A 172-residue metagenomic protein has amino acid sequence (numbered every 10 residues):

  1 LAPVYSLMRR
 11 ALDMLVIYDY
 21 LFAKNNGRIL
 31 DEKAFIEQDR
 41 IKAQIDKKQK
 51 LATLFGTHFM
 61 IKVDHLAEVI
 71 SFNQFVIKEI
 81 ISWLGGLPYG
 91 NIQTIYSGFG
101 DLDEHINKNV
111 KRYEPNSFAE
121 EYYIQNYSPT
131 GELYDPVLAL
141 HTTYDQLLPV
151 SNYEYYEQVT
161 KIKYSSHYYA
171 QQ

Functional and structural regions predicted by a protein language model:
L1-A2, Q172: Functionally engaged cysteine thiol sites
A2-T130: Accessory cap/linker subdomain of secreted extracellular hydrolases
G85, D135, L148: Functionally constrained cores in energy, signaling, and assembly domains
D103, L133, L147, S165-H167: Extracytoplasmic low-complexity repetitive segments enriched in small/polar residues
D135, K161-Q172: Catalytic histidine neighborhood in serine/cysteine hydrolases with alpha/beta-hydrolase-type architecture
L138-H141: Short beta-strand/loop motif that positions the catalytic acidic residue of the alpha/beta-hydrolase fold
Q146-N152: Conserved alpha/beta-hydrolase "acid-adjacent" motif
Y153-K161: Short, well-ordered amphipathic alpha-helices
